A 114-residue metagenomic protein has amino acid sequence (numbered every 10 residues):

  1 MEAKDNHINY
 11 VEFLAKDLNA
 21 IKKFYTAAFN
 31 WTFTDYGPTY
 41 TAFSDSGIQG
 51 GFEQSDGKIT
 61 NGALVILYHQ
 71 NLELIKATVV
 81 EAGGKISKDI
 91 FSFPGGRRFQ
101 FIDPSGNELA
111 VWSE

Functional and structural regions predicted by a protein language model:
M1-K22, A63-V65: N-terminal beta-strand motif that seeds the catalytic metal site of vicinal oxygen chelate
M1-K4, F13, G84-E114: Vicinal oxygen chelate
N9, T39-T41, A63, R97-F99: Short beta-strand micro-motifs in enzyme catalytic cores
F24-Y25, V79, G106: Conserved active-site tyrosine of GNAT-family acetyltransferases
F29-D35, K85-I90: Short secondary-structure junctions
W31-G62, E108-S113: Conserved short beta-strand elements that form part of the metal-binding/catalytic scaffold of enzyme active sites
N61-S87: Mid-chain, well-packed structural core segment of small domains
